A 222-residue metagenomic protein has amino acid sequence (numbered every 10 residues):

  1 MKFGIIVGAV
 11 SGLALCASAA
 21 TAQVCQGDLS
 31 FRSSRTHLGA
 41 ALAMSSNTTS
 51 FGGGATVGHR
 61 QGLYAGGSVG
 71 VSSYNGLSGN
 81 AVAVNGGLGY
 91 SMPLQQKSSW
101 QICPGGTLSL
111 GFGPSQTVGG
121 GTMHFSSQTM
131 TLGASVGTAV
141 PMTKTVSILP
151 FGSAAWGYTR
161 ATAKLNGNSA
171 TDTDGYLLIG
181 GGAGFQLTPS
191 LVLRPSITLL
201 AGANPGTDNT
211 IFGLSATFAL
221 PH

Functional and structural regions predicted by a protein language model:
M1-G8: Bacterial N-terminal signal peptides that target proteins for export
G8-C16: Bacterial N-terminal signal peptides
A20-N75, H222: Short glycine/proline- and aromatic-enriched beta-strand/turn motifs that initiate or cap beta-hairpins
R32, G39-A43, G54, G66-G70 (+4 more regions): Transmembrane beta-strands of outer-membrane beta-barrel proteins
S33-H37, R60-Y64, Q95-Q101, T143-S147 (+2 more regions): Strand-connecting loop/turn motifs
T36-A40, T49-G53, L63, V82-G86 (+3 more regions): Hydrophobic, lipid-facing positions within transmembrane beta-strands of outer-membrane proteins
A40-G54, V71-V84, K144, T173-D174 (+1 more regions): Solvent-exposed loop/turn segments connecting transmembrane beta-strands in outer-membrane beta-barrel proteins
M92, L110-H222: Outer-membrane beta-barrel transmembrane domain signature
